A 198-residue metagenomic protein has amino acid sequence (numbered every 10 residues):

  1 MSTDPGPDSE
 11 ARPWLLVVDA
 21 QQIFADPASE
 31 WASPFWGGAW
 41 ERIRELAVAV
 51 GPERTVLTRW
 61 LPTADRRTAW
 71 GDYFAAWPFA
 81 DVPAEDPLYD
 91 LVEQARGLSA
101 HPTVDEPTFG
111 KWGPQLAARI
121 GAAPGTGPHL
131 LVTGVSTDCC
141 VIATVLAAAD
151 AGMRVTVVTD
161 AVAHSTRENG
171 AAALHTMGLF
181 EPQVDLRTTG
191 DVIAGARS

Functional and structural regions predicted by a protein language model:
S2-W14, R42, V48-A49, F79-S198: Active-site-adjacent betaalpha module
A11, L15, A28-L61: A short alpha/beta connector and helix-capping loop motif
V18, T58, V158: The conserved SAM/SAH-binding core of class I Rossmann-like methyltransferase domains, concentrating on the hydrophobic
Q21-P27: Short acidic, Gly/Ser-rich segments with clustered Asp/Glu that frequently serve as metal-coordination loops in enzyme
Q22, P62, A163: Short, glycine/acidic-enriched loop or turn micro-motifs at the edges of active sites
A25, D65, T166: Conserved protein kinase catalytic core
A32-W36, Y73-A75, A148-D150: Glycine-rich, phosphate-binding/catalytic loops in enzymes
L57-A75: A basic- and aromatic-enriched beta-loop-alpha substructure that forms the phosphate/nucleotide- and DNA/RNA-contacting
